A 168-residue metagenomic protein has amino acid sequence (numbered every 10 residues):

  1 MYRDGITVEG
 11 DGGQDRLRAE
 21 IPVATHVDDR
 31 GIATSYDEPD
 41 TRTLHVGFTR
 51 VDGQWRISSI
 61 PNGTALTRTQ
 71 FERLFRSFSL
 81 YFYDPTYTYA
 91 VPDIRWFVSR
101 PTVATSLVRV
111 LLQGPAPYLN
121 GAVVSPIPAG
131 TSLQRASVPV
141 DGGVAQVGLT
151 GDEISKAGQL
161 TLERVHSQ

Functional and structural regions predicted by a protein language model:
M1-Q168: Bimodal "functional hotspot" detector
